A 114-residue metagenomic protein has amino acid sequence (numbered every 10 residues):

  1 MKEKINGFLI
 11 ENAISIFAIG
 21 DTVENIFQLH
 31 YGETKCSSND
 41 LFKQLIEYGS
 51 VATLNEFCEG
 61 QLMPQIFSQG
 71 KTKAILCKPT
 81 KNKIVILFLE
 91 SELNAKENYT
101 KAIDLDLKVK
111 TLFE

Functional and structural regions predicted by a protein language model:
M1-I10: Short, basic/aromatic recognition patches
L9-E24: Short N-terminal helix-loop-first-beta-strand/juxtamembrane motif that initiates sensory/input modules
L9-I10, N55-E56, K110: N-terminal cationic-hydrophobic initiation segments that often serve targeting/anchoring roles
I26-Q28: Generic structural signal for well-ordered beta-strand positions
H30-T72, D104: A charged amphipathic helix-loop-strand protein-protein interaction module that recurs in cytosolic assemblies
F57-T100: Sensory/regulatory domains in signal-transduction proteins
A95-E114: Juxtadomain coupling helices with adjacent low-complexity linkers
